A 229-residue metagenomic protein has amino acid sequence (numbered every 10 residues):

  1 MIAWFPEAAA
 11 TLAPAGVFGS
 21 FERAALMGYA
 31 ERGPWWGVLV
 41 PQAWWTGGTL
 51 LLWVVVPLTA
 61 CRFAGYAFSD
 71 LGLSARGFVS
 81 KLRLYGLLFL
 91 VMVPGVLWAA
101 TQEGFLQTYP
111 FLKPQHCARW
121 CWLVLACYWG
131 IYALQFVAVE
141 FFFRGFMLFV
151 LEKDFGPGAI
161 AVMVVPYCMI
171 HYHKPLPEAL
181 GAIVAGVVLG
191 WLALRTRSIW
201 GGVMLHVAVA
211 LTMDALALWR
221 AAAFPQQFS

Functional and structural regions predicted by a protein language model:
I2-A3, W53-V54, L87-V91: Hydrophobic alpha-helical transmembrane segments of integral membrane proteins, especially lipid-exposed positions
I2-G19, A210-A221, P225: Juxtamembrane/transmembrane-helix interface segments of polytopic membrane transporters
F5-P6, L58-F68, L192-R195: Structural signal for the C-terminal ends of transmembrane alpha-helices and the immediately following loop
L12-T46, C61-Q135, K153, A222-S229: Juxtamembrane helix-loop-helix connectors linking adjacent transmembrane helices in multi-pass membrane enzymes
T49-A60, I199: Hydrophobic cores of alpha-helical transmembrane segments in multi-pass inner/ER membrane proteins, independent
L90-S229: Transmembrane helix-loop-helix hairpins at the membrane interface of multi-pass integral membrane proteins
